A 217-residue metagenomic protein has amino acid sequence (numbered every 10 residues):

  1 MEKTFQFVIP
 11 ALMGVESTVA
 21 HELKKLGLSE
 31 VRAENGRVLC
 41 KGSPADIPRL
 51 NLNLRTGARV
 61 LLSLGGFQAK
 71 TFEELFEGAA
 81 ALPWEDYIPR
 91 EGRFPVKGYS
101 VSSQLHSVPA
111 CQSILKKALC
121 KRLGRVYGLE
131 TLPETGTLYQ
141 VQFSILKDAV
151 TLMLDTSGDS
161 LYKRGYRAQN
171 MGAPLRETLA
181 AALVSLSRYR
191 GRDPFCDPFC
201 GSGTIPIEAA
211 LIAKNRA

Functional and structural regions predicted by a protein language model:
E2-Y139: Non-catalytic nucleic-acid substrate-recognition regions in nucleic-acid-modifying enzymes
N35, L154-T156, F199: Glycine-rich, histidine-containing beta strand-loop boundary motifs that form or position
D46, S102, A149, G158 (+2 more regions): Short loop/turn segments at secondary-structure transitions that flank enzyme active sites
Y99, L146-S185: Class I S-adenosyl-L-methionine
A110-Q112, G158, A210-K214: Short, glycine/charged-enriched secondary-structure capping and boundary segments
Q140, A149-T151, R192-F195: Beta-sheet entry/capping signal
R167, L175-A217: Conserved S-adenosyl-L-methionine
